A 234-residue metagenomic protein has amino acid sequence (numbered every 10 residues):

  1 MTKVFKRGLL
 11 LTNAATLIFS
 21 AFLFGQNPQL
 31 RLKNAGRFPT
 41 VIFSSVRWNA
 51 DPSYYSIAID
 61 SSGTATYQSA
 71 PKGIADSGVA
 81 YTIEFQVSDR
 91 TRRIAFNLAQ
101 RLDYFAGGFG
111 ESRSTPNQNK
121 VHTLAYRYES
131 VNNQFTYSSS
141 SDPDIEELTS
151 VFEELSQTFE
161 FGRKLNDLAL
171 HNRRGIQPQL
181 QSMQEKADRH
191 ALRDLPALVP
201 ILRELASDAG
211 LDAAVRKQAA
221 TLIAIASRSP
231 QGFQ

Functional and structural regions predicted by a protein language model:
T2-N13: Bacterial N-terminal signal peptides that target proteins for export
T12-S20: Bacterial N-terminal signal peptides
F24-N49, G108-Q234: Short, well-ordered, aromatic-rich surface patches in folded extracellular/luminal domains
R47-A75: N-terminal secretory signal peptides
S56-A58, S77-V87, S130-S141: Short amphipathic beta-strand/extended segments with alternating polar/hydrophobic composition
A65-S77, E153-K164: A short, surface-exposed interaction/processing loop segment used at functional sites
Q68-A106: A short-motif feature that recognizes glycine-rich, charge-decorated loops that bind or process nucleotide phosphates
